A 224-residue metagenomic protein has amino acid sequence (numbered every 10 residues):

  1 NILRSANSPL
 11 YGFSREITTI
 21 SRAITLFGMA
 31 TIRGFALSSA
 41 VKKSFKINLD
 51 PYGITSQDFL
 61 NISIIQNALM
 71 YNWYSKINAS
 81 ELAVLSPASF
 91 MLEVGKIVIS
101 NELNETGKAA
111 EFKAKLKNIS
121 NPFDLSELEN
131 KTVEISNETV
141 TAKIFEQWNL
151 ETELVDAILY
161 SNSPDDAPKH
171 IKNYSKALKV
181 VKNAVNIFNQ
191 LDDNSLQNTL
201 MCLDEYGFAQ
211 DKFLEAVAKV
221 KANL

Functional and structural regions predicted by a protein language model:
N1-F90, V98-E105, E129-V133, V140-D193: Conserved alpha-helical "signature site" that marks functionally important helical segments or helix/loop junctions
R22, A109-V140, P168, K172-N173 (+1 more regions): Divalent-cation-assisted or electrostatically stabilized phosphate/pyrophosphate-binding catalytic cores
P51, T55, S126, N198 (+1 more regions): Residue-level detector of alpha-helix boundaries and kinks
G95: Short active-site segment of divalent metal-dependent hydrolases/proteases that encodes the spacing between
K176-L224: C-terminal appended segment following the main domain
